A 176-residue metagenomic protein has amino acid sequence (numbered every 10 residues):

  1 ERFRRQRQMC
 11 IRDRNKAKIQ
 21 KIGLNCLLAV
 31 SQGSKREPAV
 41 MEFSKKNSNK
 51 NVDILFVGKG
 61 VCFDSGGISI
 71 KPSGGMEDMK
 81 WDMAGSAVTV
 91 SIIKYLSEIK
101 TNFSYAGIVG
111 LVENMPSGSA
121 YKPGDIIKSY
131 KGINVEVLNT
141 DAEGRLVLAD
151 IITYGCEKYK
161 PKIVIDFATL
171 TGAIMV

Functional and structural regions predicted by a protein language model:
E1-I11: Single conserved hydrophobic/aromatic residue that forms the stacking wall/gate of nucleotide- or nucleobase-binding
R12-V176: A generic structural signal for tightly packed, nonpolar segments enriched in small/aliphatic residues
